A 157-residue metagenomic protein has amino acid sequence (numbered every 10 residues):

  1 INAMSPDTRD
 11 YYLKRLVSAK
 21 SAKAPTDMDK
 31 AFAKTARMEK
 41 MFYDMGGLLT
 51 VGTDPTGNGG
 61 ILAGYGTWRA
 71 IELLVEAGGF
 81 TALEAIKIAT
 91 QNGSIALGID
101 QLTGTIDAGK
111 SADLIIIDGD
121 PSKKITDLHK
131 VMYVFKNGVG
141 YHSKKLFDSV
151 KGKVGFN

Functional and structural regions predicted by a protein language model:
I1-D10: Aromatic-lined glycan-binding groove of carbohydrate-active enzymes
D7-T8, I61, H129, N137: A general marker of short, structured functional hotspots
D10-I117: His/Asp/Glu-enriched, well-ordered alpha-helical/loop segment that forms or immediately abuts the divalent-metal
Q91, S111-V154: C-terminal cap of metal-dependent C-N hydrolases
N157: Short, gly/Ser/Thr-rich active-site loops of penicillin-recognizing serine hydrolases
